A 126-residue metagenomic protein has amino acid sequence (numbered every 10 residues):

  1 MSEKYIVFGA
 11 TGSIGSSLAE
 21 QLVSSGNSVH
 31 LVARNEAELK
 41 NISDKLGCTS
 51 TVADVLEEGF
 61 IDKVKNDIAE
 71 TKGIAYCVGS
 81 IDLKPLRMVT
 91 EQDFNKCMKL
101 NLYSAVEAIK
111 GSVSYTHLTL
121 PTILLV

Functional and structural regions predicted by a protein language model:
T11, A19: N-terminal Rossmann NAD(P)H-binding glycine-rich loop of SDR-like oxidoreductase domains
N27-L39: Conserved glycine-rich Rossmann-like NAD(P)H-binding loop of the short-chain dehydrogenase/reductase
K45-G59: Rossmann-fold cofactor-recognition segment
L56-A69: Conserved Rossmann-fold cofactor-binding substructure of NAD(P)-dependent oxidoreductases
V78-L83: Conserved NAD(P)H cofactor-binding loop of Rossmann-fold oxidoreductase domains
P85-L86, D93-M98: Substrate-binding pocket helix/loop in short-chain dehydrogenase/reductase
H117-V126: Single conserved hydrophobic/aromatic residue that forms the stacking wall/gate of nucleotide- or nucleobase-binding
